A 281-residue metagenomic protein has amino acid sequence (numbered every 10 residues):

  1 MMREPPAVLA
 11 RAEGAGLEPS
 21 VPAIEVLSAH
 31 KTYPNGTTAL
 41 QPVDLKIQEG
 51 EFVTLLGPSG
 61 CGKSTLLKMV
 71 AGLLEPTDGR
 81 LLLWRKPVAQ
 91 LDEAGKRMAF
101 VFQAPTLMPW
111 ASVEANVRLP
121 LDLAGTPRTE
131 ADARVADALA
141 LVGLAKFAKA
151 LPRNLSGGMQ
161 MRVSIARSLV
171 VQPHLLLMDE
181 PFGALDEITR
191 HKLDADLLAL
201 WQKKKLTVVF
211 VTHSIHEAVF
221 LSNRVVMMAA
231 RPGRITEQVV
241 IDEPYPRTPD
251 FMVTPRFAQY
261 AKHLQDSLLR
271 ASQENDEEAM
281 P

Functional and structural regions predicted by a protein language model:
L56-P58: The feature captures the beta-strand-to-loop junction immediately N-terminal to the Walker
A71: Helix-to-loop junction immediately C-terminal to a conserved catalytic motif
G79-Q90: Conserved ABC transporter NBD signature motif
P87, D122, T129-F147, A199: Conserved ABC ATPase "signature" region
A111-R118: Short coil-to-helix segment of the ABC ATPase nucleotide-binding domain corresponding to the Q-loop/switch region
A150-R153, V171: Conserved signature/switch motifs of ABC ATPase nucleotide-binding domains
